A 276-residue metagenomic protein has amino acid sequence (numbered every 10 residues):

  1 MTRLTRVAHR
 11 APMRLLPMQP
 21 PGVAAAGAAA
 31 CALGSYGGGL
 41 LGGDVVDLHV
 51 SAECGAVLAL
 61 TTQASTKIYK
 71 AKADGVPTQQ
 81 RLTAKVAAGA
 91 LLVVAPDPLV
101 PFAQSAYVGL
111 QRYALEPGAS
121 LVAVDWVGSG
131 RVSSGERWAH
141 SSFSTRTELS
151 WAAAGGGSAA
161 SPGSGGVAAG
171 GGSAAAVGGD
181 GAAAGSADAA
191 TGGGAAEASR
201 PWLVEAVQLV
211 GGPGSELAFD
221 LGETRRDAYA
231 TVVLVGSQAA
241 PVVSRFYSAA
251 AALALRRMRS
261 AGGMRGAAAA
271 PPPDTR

Functional and structural regions predicted by a protein language model:
M1-P98, A103-Y107: N-terminal, charged/glycine-rich beta-strand/loop interface patches
T2-R3, R14-L16, A189-G193, F219: Intrinsically disordered, low-complexity boundary segments flanking structured domains
T2-R6, G27-L33, V57-T61, V94 (+4 more regions): Short, well-ordered strand-loop elements centered on a beta-strand within folded domains, enriched for acidic residues
L16, G34, S51, T61 (+5 more regions): Residues in well-ordered beta-strands of folded domains
A52-G55, A87-A88, E116-G118, W151-A154 (+1 more regions): Short acidic-glycine loop/turn motifs at beta-strand connectors
K70, V127-G155, G192-R276: A structural signal for small-residue-enriched, beta-sheet-centric alpha/beta enzyme cores and oligomeric scaffold folds
T78-W138, F143, T147-E148: Internal, conserved structured core segments that host functional sites
A152-S199: Intrinsically disordered, low-complexity terminal tails and inter-domain linkers enriched for S/T/G/P/D/E
